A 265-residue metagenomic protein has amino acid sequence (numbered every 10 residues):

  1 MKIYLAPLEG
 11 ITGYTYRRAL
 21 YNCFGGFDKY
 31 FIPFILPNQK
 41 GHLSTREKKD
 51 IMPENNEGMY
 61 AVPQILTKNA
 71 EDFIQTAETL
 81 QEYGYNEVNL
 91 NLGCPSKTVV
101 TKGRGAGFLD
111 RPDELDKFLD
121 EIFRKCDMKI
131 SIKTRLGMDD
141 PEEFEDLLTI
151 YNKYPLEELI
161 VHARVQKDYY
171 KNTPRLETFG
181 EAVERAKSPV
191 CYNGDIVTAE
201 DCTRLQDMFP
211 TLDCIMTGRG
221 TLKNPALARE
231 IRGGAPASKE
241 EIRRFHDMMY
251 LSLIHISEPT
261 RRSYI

Functional and structural regions predicted by a protein language model:
I3-A6, Y30-I32, A61-I65, V88 (+4 more regions): Hydrophobic faces of well-ordered beta-strands that scaffold small-molecule active sites in alpha/beta enzyme cores
L8-T79: Glycine-rich, positively charged N-terminal anion/phosphate-binding segment
G10, L66-K68, T134-D140, P189-E200 (+1 more regions): Glycine-rich beta-to-alpha transition loops that act as phosphate-gripper elements at the mouths of alpha/beta enzyme
L36, L92-C94, A163-V165, T211-R229: Glycine-rich phosphate-binding active-site loops on the catalytic face of alpha/beta enzymes
E71-E82, P141-T149, I196-I215: Catalytic cores of alpha/beta
E78-V88, L92, K97, K102 (+1 more regions): Alpha/beta enzyme core
G103-L109, R232-G233: Short glycine-enriched, charge-decorated loop/helix-capping segments at active-site entrances that position
I254-I265: Single conserved hydrophobic/aromatic residue that forms the stacking wall/gate of nucleotide- or nucleobase-binding
